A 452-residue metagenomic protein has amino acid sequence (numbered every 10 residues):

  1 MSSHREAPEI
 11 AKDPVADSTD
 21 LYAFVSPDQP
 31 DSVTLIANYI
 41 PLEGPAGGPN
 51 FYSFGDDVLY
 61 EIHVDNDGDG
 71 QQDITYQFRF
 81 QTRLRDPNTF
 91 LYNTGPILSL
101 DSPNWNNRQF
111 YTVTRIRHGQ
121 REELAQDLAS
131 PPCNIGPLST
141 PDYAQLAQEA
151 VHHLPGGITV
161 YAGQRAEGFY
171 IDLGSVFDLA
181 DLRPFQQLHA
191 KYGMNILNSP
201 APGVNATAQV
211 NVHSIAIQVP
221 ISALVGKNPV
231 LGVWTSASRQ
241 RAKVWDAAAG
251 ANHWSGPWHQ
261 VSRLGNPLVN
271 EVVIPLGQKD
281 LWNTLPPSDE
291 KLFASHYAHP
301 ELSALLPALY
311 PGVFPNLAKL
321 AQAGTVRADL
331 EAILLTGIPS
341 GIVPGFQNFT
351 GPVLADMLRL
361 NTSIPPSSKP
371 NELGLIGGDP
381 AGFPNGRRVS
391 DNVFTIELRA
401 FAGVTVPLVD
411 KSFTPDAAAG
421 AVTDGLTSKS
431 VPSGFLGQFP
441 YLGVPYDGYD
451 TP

Functional and structural regions predicted by a protein language model:
M1-P452: Surface-exposed extracytoplasmic segments
